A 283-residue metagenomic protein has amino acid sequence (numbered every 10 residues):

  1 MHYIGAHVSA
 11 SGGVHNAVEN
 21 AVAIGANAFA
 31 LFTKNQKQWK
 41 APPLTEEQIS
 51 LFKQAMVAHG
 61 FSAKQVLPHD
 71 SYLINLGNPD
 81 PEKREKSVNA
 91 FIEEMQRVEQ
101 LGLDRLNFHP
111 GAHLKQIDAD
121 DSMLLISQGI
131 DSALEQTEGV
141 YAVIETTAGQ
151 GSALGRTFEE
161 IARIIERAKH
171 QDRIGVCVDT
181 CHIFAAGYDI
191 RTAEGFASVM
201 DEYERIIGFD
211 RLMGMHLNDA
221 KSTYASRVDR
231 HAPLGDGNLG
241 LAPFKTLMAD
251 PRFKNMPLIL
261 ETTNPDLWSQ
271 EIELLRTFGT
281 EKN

Functional and structural regions predicted by a protein language model:
M1-D70, I74-Q96, E281-N283: N-terminal pre-domain/capping segments
H7-S11, K34-Q36, S71-L73, G111-H113 (+4 more regions): Active-site beta-loop-alpha junctions enriched in small/polar residues
E19-G25, T45-L67, E93-G102, D131-E138 (+3 more regions): Acidic (Asp/Glu)-rich catalytic clusters
A21, H69, S87, V98 (+5 more regions): Conserved, mostly hydrophobic/aromatic
N27-T33, K64-P68, I174-T180, F209-K221: Non-cysteine beta-strand/loop elements that form the S-adenosyl-L-methionine
L76-G175: Active-site acidic/histidine proton-transfer and metal-coordination neighborhood in alpha/beta enzyme cores
D80-E93, D118-D131, T157-R167, E194-D201 (+2 more regions): Short, electropositive alpha-helical surface patch
I117, L154-A162, F184-N255: Gly/Pro-rich active-site loop or hairpin
